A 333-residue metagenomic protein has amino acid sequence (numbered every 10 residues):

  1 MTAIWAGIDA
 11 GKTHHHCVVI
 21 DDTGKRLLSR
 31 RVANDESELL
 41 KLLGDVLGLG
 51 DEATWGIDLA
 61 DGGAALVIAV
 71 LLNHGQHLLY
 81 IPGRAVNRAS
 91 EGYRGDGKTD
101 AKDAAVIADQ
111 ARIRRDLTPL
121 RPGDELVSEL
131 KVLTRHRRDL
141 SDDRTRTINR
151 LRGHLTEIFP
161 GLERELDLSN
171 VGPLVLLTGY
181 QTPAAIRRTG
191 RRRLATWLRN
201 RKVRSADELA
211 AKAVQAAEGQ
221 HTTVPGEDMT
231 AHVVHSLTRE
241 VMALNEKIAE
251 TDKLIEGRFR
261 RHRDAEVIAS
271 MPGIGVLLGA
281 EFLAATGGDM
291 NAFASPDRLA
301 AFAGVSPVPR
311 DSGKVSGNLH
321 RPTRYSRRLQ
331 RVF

Functional and structural regions predicted by a protein language model:
M1-F333: A detector of single, family-specific signature residues that are central to catalytic or substrate-handling motifs
